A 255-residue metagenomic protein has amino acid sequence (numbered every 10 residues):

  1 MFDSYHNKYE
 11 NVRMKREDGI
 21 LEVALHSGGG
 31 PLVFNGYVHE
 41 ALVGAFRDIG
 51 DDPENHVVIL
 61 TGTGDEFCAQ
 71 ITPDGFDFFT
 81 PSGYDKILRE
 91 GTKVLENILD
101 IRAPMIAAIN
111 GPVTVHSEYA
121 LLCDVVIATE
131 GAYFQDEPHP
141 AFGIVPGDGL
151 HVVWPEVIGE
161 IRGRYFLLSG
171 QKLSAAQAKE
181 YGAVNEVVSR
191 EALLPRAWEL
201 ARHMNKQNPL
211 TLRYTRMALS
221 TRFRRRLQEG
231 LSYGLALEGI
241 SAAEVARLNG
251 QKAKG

Functional and structural regions predicted by a protein language model:
M1-D18, S27, E40, G64-C68 (+5 more regions): C-terminal alpha-helix plus adjacent terminal tail
K8-N11, F34-V58, S82: A short, well-ordered alpha-helical element
V23, L60, Y119-L121, A178 (+2 more regions): Hydrophobic/aromatic residues within transmembrane alpha-helices of multi-pass small-molecule transporters
E54, T61-V94: Glycine- (often His-adjacent) and acidic-residue-rich active-site loop that binds/positions the CoA thioester
G64, T92-A141: Glycine-rich beta-to-alpha active-site loop
D124-G147, V184-R196: Gly/Pro- and small hydrophobic-enriched strand-loop and loop-to-helix capping segments that sit at the rims
D124-V125, Y165, S169-Q171, Q177 (+2 more regions): Well-ordered beta-strand positions
H151-I161: Hydrophobic, secondary-structure "cap" segments at the distal end of domains
